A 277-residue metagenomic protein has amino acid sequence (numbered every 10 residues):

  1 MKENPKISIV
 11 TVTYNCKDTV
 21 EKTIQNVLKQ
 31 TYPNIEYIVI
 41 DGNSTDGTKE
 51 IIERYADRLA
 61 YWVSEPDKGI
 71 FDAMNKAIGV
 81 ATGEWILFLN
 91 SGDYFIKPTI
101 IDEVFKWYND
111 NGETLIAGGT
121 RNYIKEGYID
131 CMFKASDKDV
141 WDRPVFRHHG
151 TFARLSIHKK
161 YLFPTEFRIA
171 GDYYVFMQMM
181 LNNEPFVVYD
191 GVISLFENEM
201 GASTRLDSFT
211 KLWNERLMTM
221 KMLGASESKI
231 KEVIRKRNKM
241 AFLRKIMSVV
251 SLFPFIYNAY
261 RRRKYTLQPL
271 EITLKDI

Functional and structural regions predicted by a protein language model:
M1-K29: N-proximal low-complexity "stem/linker" segments adjacent to membrane-targeting elements
P5-S8, E36, Y174: Cell-envelope/extracellular polymer assembly enzymes that use nucleotide-activated donors
D18-E21, D46-R54: Acidic helix N-cap motif at the loop->helix transition within catalytic regions of sugar-transfer enzymes
P33, D41-E50, N90, Y94: A conserved acidic beta->alpha catalytic loop
S64-A81: Glycine-rich, basic loop-to-helix element that forms the pyrophosphate-binding segment of sugar-nucleotide handling
I86: Short aromatic/hydrophobic "clamp" motif used to bind/position activated sugar donors
Y94, P98-I129: Conserved donor NDP-sugar-binding/catalytic core segment of glycosyltransferases
G118, K125-R216: Conserved nucleotide-sugar donor-binding catalytic segment
